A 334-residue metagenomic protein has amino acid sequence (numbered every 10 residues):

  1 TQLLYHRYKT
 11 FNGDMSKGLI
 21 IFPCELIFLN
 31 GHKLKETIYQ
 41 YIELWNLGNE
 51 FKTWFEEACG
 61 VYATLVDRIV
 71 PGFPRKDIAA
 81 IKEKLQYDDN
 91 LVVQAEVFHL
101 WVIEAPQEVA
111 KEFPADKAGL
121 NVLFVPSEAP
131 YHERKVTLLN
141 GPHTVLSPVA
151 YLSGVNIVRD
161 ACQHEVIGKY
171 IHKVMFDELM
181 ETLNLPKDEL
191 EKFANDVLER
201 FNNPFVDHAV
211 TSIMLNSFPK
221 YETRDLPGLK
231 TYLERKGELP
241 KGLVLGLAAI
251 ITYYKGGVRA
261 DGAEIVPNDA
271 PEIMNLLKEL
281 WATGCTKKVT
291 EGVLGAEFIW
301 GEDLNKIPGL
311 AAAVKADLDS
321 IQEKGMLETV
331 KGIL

Functional and structural regions predicted by a protein language model:
T1-L334: Substrate/ligand-engaging "lid" and interaction regions
